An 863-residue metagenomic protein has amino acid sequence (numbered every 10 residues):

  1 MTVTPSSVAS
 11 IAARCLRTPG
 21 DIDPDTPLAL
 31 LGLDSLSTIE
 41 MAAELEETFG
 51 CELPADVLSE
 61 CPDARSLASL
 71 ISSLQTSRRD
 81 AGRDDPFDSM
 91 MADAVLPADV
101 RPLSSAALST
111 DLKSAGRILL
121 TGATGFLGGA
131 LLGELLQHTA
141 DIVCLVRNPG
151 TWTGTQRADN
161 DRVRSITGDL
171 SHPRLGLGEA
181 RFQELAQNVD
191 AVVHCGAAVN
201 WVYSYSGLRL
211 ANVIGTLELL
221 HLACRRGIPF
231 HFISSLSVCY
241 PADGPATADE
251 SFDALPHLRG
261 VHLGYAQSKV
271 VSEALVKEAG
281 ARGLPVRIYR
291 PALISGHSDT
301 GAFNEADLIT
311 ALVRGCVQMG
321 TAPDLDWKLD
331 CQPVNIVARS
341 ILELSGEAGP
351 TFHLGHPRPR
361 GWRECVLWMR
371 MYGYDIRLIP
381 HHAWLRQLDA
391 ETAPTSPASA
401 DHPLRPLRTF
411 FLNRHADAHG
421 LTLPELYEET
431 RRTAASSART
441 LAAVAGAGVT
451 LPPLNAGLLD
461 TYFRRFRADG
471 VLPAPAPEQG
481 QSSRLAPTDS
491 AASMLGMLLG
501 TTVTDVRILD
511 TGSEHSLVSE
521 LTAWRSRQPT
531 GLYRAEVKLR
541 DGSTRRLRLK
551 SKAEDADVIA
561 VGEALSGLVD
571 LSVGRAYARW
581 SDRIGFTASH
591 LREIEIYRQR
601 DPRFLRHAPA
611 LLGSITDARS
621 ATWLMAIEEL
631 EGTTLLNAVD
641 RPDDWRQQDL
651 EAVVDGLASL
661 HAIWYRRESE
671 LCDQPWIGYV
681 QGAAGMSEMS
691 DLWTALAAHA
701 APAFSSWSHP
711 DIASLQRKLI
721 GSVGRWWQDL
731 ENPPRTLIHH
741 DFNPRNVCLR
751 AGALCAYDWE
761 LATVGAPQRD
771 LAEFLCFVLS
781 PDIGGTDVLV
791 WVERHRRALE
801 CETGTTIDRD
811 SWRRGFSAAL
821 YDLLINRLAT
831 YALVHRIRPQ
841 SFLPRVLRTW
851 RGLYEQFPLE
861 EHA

Functional and structural regions predicted by a protein language model:
T2-S104, F466: Phosphopantetheine-dependent thiolation modules in NRPS/PKS and related acyl-activating systems
P86-V95, D99, R117, L426 (+1 more regions): Amphipathic terminal alpha-helices
G116-H138: N-terminal Rossmann NAD(P)H-binding glycine-rich loop of SDR-like oxidoreductase domains
T167, P477-S620, R750-L754: Conserved NTP-binding catalytic cores of kinases and kinase-like/nucleotidyltransferase enzymes across multiple kinase
Q187, A191-G196, V202-L210, I214-G264 (+2 more regions): Conserved Rossmann-fold NAD(P)-dependent oxidoreductase catalytic core, especially the SDR/UDP-sugar
L344-T422: Mid/C-terminal beta-alpha module of Rossmann-like enzyme folds, strongest in SDR-family dehydrogenases/epimerases
T634-H739: ATP-dependent phospho-/nucleotidyl transfer catalytic cores
L761, Q768-T803, L820-F842: Active-site activation/catalytic loop segments of kinase-like enzymes and analogous catalytic loops in related
